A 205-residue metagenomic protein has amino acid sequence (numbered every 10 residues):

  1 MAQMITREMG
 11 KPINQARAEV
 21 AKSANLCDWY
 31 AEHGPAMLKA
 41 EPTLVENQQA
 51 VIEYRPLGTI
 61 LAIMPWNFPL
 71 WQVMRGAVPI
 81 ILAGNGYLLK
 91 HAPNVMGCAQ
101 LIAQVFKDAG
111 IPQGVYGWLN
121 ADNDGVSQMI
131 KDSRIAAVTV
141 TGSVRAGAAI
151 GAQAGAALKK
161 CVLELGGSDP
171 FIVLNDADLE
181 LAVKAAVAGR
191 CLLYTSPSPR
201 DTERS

Functional and structural regions predicted by a protein language model:
M1-Q49: N-terminal Rossmann-like NAD(P)+-binding subdomain of aldehyde/semialdehyde dehydrogenases
I5, G84, Y116, V138 (+1 more regions): Residue-level signal for inorganic ion chemistry
E41-P112, A136, L158: Conserved small-residue-rich beta-alpha loop and adjacent elements that most often cradle the phosphate/pyrophosphate
A77-V78, V126, G147: Generic hydrophobic/aromatic pocket-lining and core-packing "Φ" positions
L89, W118, V140, C161-L165: General beta-strand structural signal in soluble alpha/beta enzymes
K90-A92, N120, T141, L174-N175: Short beta->alpha connector loops at strand-helix junctions that form conserved, small/polar/Pro-enriched
W118-A136: A structured beta-alpha segment of the ubiquitous adenosine-cofactor-binding alpha/beta core
R145-R200, S205: ALDH superfamily catalytic-core signature
